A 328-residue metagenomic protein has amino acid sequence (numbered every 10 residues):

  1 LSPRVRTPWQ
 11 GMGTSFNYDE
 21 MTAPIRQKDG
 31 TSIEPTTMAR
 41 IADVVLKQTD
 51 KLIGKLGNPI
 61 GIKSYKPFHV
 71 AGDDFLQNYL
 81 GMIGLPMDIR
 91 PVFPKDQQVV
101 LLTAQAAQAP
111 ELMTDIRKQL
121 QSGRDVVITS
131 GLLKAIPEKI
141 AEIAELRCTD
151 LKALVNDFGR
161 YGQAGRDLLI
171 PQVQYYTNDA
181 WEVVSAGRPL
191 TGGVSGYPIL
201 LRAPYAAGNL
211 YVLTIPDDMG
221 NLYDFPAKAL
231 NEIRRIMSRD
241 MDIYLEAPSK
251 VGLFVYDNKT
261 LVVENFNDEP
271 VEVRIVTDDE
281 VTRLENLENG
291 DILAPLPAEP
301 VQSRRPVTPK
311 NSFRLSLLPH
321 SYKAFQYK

Functional and structural regions predicted by a protein language model:
L1-F75, L201, V212-T214, Y223: Hydrophobic targeting/anchoring helices
R6, Q98-V100: Conserved acidic residues
Q77, P91, T103-K328: A conserved amphipathic helix/loop scaffold that creates a polar/acidic microenvironment used either to coordinate
M87-Q98: Short acidic low-complexity segments
